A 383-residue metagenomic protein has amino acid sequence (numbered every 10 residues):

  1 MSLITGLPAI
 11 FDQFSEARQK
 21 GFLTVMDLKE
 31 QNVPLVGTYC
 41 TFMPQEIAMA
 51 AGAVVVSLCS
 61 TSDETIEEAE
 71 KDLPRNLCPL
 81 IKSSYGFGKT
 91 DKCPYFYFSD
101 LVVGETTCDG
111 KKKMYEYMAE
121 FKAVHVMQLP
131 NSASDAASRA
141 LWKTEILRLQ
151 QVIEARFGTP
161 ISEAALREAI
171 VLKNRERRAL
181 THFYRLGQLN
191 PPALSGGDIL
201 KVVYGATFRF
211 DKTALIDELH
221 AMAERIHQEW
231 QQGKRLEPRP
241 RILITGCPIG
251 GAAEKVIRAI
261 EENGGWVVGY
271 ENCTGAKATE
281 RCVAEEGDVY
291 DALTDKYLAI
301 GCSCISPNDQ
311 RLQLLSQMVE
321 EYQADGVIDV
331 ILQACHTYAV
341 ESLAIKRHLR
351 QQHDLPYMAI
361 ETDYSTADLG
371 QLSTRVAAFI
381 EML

Functional and structural regions predicted by a protein language model:
S2-P34, L147, Q151-V267, E271-T279: A charged, amphipathic alpha-helical module
L3, L343-L383: Peripheral docking tails and interdomain loops at the edges of cofactor- or intermediate-handling domains
A9, S15-K29, G37-T41, Q45-E46 (+2 more regions): Metallocofactor- and cofactor-centric catalytic cores in central/energy metabolism, strongly enriched
I47-T61, E68-A69, L243, C247-P307 (+1 more regions): Redox- and metal-dependent alpha/beta enzyme cores, enriched for Fe-S-associated oxidoreductases and cofactor-handling
R75-K92, S303-Q317: Glycine-rich, highly charged phosphate/nucleotide-binding loops
Y85-V152: Acidic/His-rich segments in extracytoplasmic proteins that coordinate ligands and/or metal ions
K112-K113, C335-E341: Glycine/threonine-rich flexible loop motifs
V319, Q323-I328: Proline-aspartate-enriched helix->loop->beta-strand connector
